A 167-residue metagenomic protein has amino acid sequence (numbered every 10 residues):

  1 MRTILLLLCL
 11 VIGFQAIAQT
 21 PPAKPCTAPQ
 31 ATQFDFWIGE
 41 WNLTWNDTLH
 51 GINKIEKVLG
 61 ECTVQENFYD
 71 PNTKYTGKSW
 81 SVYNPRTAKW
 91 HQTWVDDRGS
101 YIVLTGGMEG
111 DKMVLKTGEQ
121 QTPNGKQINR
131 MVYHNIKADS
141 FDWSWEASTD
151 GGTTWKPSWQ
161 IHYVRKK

Functional and structural regions predicted by a protein language model:
M1-P21: Bacterial Sec-dependent N-terminal signal peptides
Q19-K167: Hydrophobic small-molecule pocket/channel-lining residues, especially in calycin-type beta-barrels
